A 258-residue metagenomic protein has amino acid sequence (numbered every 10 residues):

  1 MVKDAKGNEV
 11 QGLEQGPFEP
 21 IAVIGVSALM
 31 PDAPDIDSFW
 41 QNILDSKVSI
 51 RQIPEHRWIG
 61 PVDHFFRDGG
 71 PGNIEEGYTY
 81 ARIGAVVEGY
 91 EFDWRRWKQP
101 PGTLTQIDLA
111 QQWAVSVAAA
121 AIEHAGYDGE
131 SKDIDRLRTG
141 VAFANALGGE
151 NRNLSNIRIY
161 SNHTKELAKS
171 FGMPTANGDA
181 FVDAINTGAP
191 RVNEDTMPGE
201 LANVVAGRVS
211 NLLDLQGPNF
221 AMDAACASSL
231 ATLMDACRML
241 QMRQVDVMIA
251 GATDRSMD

Functional and structural regions predicted by a protein language model:
M1-K6: Phosphopantetheine-dependent thiolation modules in NRPS/PKS and related acyl-activating systems
V10-D258: Cys-dependent condensing catalytic cores that perform Claisen condensation/acyl-transfer in fatty-acid/polyketide
